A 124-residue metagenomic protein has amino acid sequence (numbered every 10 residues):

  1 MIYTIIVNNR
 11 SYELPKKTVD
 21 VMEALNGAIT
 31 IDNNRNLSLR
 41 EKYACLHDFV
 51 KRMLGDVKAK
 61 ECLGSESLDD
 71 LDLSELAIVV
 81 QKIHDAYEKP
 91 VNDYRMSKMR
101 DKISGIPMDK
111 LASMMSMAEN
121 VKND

Functional and structural regions predicted by a protein language model:
M1-R10: Short acidic-hydrophobic surface loop/beta-edge motif
Y12-L14: Short, isolated positions in well-ordered beta-strands
V19-D124: Short, surface-exposed, charged amphipathic helix/loop patches that serve as local interaction elements
